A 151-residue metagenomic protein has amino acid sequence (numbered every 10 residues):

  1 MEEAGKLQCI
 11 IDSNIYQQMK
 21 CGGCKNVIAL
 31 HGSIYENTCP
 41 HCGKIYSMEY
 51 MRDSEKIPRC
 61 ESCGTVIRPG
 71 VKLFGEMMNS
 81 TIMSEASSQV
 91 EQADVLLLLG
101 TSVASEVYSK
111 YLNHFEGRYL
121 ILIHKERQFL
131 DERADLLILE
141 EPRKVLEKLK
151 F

Functional and structural regions predicted by a protein language model:
M1-F151: Conserved catalytic alpha/beta core of Sir2/sirtuin-type deacylases, generalized to analogous enzyme cores that bind
